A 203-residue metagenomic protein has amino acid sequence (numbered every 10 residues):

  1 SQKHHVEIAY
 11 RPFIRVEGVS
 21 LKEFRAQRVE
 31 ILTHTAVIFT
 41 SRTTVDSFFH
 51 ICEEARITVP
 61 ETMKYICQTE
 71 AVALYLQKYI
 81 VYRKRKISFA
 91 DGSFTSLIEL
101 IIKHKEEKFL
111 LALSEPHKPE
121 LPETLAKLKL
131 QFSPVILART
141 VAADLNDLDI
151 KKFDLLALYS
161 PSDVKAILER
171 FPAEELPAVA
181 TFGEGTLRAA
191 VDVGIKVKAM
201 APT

Functional and structural regions predicted by a protein language model:
S1-T203: Conserved beta-alpha
